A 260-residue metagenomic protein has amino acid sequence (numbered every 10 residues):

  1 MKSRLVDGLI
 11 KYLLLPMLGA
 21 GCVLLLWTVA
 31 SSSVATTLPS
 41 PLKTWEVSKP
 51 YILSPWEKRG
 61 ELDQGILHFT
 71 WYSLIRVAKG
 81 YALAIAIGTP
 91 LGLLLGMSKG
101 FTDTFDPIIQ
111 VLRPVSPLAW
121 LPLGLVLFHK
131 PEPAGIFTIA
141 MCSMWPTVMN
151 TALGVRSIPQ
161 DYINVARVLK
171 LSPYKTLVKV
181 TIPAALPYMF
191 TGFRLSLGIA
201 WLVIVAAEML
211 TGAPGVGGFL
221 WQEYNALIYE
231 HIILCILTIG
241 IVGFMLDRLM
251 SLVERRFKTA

Functional and structural regions predicted by a protein language model:
M1-G21, R248-A260: Transmembrane alpha-helical segments of polytopic membrane transport and secretion proteins
I10, L67-K79, T102, I109-L112 (+7 more regions): Alpha-helical membrane-interface segments at transmembrane helix boundaries
S32-A82: Periplasmic/extracellular loop-to-transmembrane helix junction in inner-membrane transport proteins
K79-I109: Transmembrane-helix boundary motif in ABC transporter permease subunits
Q110-P146, L153: Generic hydrophobic transmembrane alpha-helix motif, especially the helices
F137, M141, Y174-A206, L234 (+2 more regions): Transmembrane alpha-helices
P146-G192: Short cytoplasmic-facing helical segments at TM-TM junctions of multi-pass membrane proteins
R156, I233-A260: C-terminal transmembrane helix and the adjacent membrane-cytosol boundary/short C-terminal tail of inner/organellar
